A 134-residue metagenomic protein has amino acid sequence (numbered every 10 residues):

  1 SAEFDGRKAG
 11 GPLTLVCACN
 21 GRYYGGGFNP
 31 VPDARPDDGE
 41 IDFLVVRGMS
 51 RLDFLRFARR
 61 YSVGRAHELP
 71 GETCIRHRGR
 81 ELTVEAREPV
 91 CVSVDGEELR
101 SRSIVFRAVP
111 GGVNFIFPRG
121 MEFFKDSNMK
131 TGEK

Functional and structural regions predicted by a protein language model:
S1-K134: Long C-terminal subdomains/extensions of small-metabolite kinases
